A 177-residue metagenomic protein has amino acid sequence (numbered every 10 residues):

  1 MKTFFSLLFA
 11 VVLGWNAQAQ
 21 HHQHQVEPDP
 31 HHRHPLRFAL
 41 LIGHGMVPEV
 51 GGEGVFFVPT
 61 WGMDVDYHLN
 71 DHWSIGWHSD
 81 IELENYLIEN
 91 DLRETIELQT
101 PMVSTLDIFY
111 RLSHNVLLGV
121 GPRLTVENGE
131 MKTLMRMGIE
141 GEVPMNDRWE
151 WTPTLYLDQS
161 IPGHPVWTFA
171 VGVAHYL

Functional and structural regions predicted by a protein language model:
M1-R33: Cleavable N-terminal export/targeting peptides
Q20-I75, V166-Y176: Short glycine/proline- and aromatic-enriched beta-strand/turn motifs that initiate or cap beta-hairpins
Q23-E27, L69-D71, L112-H114, G141-D147 (+2 more regions): Outer-membrane beta-barrel proteins
L36-F38, D71-W77, H114-L118, V143-W151: Repeated loop/turn-to-beta-strand initiation elements of outer-membrane beta-barrel proteins
L40-M46, W77-I81, V120-L124, P153-L157: Transmembrane beta-barrel strands of outer-membrane/channel proteins
E49-F57, L124-M135, D158-T168: Solvent-exposed loop/turn segments connecting transmembrane beta-strands in outer-membrane beta-barrel proteins
E53-L112: Glycine- and aromatic-enriched membrane insertion/assembly motifs of diderm outer-membrane and organelle channel
I108, M137, E142-V143, H164-L177: Outer-membrane beta-barrel "beta-signal"
